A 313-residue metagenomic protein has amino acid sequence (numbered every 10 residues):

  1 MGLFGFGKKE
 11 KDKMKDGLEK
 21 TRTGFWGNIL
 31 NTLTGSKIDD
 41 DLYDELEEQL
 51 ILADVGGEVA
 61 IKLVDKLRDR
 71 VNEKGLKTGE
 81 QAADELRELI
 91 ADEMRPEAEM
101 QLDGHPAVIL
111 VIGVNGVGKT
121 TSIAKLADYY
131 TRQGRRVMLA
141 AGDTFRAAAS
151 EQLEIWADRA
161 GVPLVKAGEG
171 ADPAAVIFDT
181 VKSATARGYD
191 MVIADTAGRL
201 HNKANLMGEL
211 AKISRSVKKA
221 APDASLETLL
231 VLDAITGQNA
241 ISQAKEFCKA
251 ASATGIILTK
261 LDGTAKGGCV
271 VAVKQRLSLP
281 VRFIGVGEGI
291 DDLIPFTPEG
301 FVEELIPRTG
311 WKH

Functional and structural regions predicted by a protein language model:
M1-G2, H313: Short, low-complexity, intrinsically disordered N-terminal peptides in bacterial proteins
G2, K9-K13: Switch/coupling subdomain of P-loop NTPase systems
G2-L3, L76: C-terminal effector/interaction modules appended to NTPase cores
F4, G17, A251: Surface-exposed, interaction-prone regions with an acidic/low-complexity signature
G5-G7, W26, V302: Compositionally biased, low-structure terminal segments
K15-D16, K20-T144, A149-A194: Primarily NTPase-proximal linker/entry elements flanking Walker-type ATP/GTP-binding cores
Q152, D172-R187, H201-K312: Conserved catalytic-core segment of NTP-binding enzymes
A197-R199: Short glycine-rich anion-binding loops that position phosphate/pyrophosphate groups of nucleotides and phosphorylated
